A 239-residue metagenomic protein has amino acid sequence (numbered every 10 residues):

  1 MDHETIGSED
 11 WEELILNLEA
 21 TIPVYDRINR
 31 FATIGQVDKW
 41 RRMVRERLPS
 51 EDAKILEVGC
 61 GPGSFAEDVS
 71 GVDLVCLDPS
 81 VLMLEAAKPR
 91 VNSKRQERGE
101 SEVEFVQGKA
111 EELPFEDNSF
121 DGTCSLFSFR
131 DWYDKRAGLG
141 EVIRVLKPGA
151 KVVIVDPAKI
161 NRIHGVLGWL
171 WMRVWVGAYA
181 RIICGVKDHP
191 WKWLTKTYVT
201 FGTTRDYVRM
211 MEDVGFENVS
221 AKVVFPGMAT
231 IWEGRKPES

Functional and structural regions predicted by a protein language model:
M1-V24, I183: N-terminal, positively charged/glycine-rich alpha-helical extensions of SAM-dependent methyltransferases
S8-E12, V155-M210, S220: C-terminal alpha-helical "lid/dimerization" subdomain adjacent to the S-adenosyl-L-methionine
T33-E51: Conserved alpha-helix/loop element of class I SAM-dependent methyltransferases that forms part of the SAM/SAH-binding
L56-E112: Class I SAM-dependent methyltransferase SAM/SAH-binding core
E111-T123: A short acidic, Gly/Pro-enriched loop at the edge of an enzyme's catalytic core that lines a small-molecule cofactor
D121-D134: A short SAM/SAH-binding and catalytic strip from SAM-dependent methyltransferases
R136-K151: A short glycine-rich, Lys/Arg-flanked "PGG" loop and its adjoining helix->strand segment in the class I
V214-S239: Core SAM-dependent methyltransferase catalytic element
